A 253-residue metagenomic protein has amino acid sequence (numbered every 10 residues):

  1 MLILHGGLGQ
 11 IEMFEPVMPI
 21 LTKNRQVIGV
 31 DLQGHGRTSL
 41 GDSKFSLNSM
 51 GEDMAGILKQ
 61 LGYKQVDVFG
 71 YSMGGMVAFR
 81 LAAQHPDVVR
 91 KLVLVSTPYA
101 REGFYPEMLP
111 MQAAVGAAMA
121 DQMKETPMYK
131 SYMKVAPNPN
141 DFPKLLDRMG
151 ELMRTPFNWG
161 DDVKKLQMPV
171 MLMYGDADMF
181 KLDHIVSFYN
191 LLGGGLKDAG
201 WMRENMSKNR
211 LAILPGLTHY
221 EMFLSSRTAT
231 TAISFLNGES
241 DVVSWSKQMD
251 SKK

Functional and structural regions predicted by a protein language model:
M1-R37: Conserved HGGG/HGGXW glycine-rich cap/lid loop of the alpha/beta-hydrolase fold
H5-G7, V66, G70-S72: Conserved alpha/beta-hydrolase "nucleophile elbow" surrounding the catalytic nucleophile
L32-F69: Active-site loop/oxyanion-hole signature of alpha/beta-hydrolase fold enzymes
M76-Q84, R90-K130: Flexible "cap/lid" loop of the alpha/beta hydrolase fold
L146-D162: Active-site nucleophile elbow and catalytic-triad environment of alpha/beta-hydrolase enzymes
L166, L172-Y174: Short beta-strand/loop motif that positions the catalytic acidic residue of the alpha/beta-hydrolase fold
D176-L217, F223-R227: Conserved loop-alpha-helix segment in the C-terminal half of the alpha/beta-hydrolase fold that carries the catalytic
N205-K253: Catalytic active-site module of serine/aspartate enzymes centered on a nucleophile-bearing elbow/loop
